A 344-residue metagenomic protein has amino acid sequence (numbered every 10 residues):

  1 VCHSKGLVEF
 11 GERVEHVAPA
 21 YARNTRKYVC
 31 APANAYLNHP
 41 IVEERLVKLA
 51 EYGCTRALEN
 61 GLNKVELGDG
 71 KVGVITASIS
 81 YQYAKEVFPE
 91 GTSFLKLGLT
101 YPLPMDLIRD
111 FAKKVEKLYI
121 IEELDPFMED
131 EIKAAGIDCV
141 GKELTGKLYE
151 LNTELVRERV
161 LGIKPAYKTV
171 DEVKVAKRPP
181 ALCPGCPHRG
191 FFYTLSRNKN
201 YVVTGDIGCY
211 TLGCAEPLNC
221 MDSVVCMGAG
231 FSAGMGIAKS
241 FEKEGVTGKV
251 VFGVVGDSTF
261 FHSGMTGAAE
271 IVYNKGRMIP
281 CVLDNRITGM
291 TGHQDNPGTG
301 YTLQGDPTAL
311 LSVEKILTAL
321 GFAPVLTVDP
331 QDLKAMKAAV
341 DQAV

Functional and structural regions predicted by a protein language model:
V1-L182, P187-G190, K199, D329-D332 (+1 more regions): Flexible, low-complexity linker and terminal segments
K5-F10, Q82-E86, M128-D130, F191-T194 (+4 more regions): Short helix/loop capping segments that flank catalytic or ligand/cofactor-binding pockets
H39-G70, A77, I207, T211-G248: Extended redox/cofactor-interaction regions of prokaryotic respiratory oxidoreductases
K71-V74, T92-S93, K117-L118, A181 (+5 more regions): Structural motif
I75-I79, K96-G98, I120, I207 (+3 more regions): Glycine-rich anion-binding loop/nest that anchors nucleotide
K113, K133, S196, V272 (+1 more regions): Anion (oxyanion) recognition and catalysis
V170-F231, S240: Active-site diphosphate/adenylate-binding microenvironment
C214-V344: Thiamine diphosphate
